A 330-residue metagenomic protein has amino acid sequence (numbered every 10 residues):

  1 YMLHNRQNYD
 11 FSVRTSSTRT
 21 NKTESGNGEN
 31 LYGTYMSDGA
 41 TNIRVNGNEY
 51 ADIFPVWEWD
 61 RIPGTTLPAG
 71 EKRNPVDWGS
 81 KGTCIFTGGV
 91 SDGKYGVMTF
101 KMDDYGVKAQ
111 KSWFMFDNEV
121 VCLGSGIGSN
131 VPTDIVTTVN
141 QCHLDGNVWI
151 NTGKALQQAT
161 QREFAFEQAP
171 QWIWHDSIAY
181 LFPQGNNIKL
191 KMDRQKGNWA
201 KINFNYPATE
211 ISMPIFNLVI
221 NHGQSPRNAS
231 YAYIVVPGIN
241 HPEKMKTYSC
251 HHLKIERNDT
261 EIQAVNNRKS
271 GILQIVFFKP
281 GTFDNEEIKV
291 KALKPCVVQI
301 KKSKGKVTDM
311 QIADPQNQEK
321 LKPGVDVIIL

Functional and structural regions predicted by a protein language model:
Y1-C296, K302-T308, Q316-E319: Extended polysaccharide-engagement surfaces of secreted carbohydrate-active enzymes
E24, K320-L330: Beta-strand-rich binding/interaction modules
